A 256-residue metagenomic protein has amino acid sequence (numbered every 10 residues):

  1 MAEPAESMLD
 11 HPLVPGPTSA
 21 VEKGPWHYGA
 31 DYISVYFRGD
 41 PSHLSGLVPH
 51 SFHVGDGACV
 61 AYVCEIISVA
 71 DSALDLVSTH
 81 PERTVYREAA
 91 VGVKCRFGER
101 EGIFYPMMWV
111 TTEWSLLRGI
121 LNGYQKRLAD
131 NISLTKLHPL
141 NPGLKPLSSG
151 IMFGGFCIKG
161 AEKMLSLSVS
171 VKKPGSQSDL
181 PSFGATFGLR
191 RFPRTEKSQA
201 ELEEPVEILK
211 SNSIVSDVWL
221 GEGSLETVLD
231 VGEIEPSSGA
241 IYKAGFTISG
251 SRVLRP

Functional and structural regions predicted by a protein language model:
A2-T18, G119-P256: Interaction-surface and assembly-scaffold signal
E3, P12-V14, V21, G29 (+2 more regions): Residue-level signal for well-ordered alpha-helical segments
S19-S68: N-terminal ordered "arm"
D40-S42, I66-V69, R96-R100, P174 (+1 more regions): Generic structural motif
H53-V85, A90-K94: Short, structured protein-protein interaction patches enriched in aromatics and acidic/basic residues, typified by
D71, I103, T195: Short acidic, gly/pro-rich beta-turn/loop elements at beta-sheet edges and active-site/ligand-binding grooves
R83-A129: Hydrophobic alpha-helical segments and helix pairs
